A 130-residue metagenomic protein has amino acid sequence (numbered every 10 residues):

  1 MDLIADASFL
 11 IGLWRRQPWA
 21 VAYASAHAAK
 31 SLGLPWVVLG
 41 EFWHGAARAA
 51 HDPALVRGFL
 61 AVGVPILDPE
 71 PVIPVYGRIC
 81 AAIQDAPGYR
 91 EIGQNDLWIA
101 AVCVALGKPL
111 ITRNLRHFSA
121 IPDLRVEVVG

Functional and structural regions predicted by a protein language model:
M1, A100, V104-G130: Acidic, PIN/NYN-like endoribonuclease modules and their adjacent C-terminal/linker elements
M1-L34, V38, H44-R57: Short, well-structured N-terminal submotif of metal-dependent ribonuclease cores
F9-L10, V38, V72, I99 (+1 more regions): Alpha-helix capping/helix-boundary segments
R15, V37, D68-P71, Q94 (+1 more regions): Short beta->alpha linker loops
A28, L60-V62, I121-P122: Short, structured coil segments at secondary-structure junctions
A50-A54, G58-P65, P69-V72: Active-site-proximal, substrate-binding regions of enzyme catalytic domains and RNA-binding/basic surfaces
V64-I111: Active-site neighborhoods of divalent-metal-dependent phosphate/nucleic-acid chemistry enzymes
